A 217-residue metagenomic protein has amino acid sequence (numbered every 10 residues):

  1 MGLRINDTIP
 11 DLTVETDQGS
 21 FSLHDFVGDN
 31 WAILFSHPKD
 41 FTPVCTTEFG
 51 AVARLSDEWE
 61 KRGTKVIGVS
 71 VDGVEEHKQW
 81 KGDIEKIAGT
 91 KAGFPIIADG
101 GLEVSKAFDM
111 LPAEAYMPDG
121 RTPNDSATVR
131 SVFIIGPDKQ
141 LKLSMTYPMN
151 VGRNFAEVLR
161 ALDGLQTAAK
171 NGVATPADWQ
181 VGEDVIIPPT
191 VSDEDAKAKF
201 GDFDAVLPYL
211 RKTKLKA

Functional and structural regions predicted by a protein language model:
M1-A217: Chalcogenol-based redox active-site neighborhoods
